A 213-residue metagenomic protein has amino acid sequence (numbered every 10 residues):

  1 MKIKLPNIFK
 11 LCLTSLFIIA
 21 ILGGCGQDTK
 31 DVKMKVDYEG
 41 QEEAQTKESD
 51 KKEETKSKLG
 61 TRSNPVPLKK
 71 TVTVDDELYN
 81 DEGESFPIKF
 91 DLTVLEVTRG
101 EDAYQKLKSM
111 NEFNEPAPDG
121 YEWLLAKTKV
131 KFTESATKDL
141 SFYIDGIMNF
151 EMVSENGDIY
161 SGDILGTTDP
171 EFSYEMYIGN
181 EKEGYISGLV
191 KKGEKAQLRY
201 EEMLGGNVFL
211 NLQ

Functional and structural regions predicted by a protein language model:
K2-C12: Bacterial N-terminal signal peptides that target proteins for export
L11-T14, E48: Intrinsically disordered, low-complexity segments enriched in Ser/Pro/Gly/Ala and basic residues
S15-I19: Alpha-helical transmembrane segments
A20-G24: C-terminal motif of bacterial Sec signal peptides marking the signal peptidase cleavage site
G26-L125, K129-Q213: Conserved functional micro-motifs across diverse proteins
